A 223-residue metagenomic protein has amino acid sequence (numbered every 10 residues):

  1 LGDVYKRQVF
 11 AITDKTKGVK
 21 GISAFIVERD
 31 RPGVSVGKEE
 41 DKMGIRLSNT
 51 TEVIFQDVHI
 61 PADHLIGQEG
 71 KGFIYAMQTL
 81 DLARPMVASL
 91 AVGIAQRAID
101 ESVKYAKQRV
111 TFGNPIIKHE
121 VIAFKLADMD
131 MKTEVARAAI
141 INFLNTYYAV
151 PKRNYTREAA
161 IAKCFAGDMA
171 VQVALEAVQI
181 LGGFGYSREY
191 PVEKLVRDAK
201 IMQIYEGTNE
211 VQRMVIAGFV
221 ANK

Functional and structural regions predicted by a protein language model:
G2-V36: A short core secondary-structure module
D3, K15-V19, M43-S48, G67 (+2 more regions): Solvent-exposed alpha-helices and their adjacent loops that cap or buttress functional pockets in soluble metabolic
R7, S23, N49-V53, I140: Short beta-strand micro-motifs in enzyme catalytic cores
V9-T13, I26-E28, I54-Q56, G67 (+1 more regions): Short beta-strand-to-turn element immediately C-terminal to the catalytic PLP-Schiff-base lysine in fold type I
D14-T16, D30-P32, D41, H59-I60 (+4 more regions): Short, glycine-/Ser/Thr-/acidic-enriched flexible segments
G21, V36-K38, P61-E69: Short, charged, solvent-exposed linker or helix-capping segments at domain edges/interfaces that act as flexible hinges
E28-H59: Flexible, small-/acidic-enriched active-site or ligand-binding loops
E52-I54, G70-K71, M77-K223: Alpha-helical interface subdomain recognition
